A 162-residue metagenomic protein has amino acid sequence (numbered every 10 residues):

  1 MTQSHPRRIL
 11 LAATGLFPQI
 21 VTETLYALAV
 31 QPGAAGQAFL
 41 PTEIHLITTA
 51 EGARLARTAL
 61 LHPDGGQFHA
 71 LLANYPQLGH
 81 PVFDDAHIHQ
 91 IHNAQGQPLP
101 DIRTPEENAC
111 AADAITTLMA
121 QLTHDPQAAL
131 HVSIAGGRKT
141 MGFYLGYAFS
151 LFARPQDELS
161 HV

Functional and structural regions predicted by a protein language model:
M1-L130, F143-V162: Long, low-complexity, Lys/Arg-enriched
